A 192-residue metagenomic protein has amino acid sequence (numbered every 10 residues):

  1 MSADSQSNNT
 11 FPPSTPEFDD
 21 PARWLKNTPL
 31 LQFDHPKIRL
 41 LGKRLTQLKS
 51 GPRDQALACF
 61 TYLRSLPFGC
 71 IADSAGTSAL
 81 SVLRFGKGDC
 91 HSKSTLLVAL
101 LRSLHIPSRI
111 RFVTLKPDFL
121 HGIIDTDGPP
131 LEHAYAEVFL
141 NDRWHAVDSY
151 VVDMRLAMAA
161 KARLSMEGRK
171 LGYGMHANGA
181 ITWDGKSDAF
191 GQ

Functional and structural regions predicted by a protein language model:
M1-D4, D89: The N-terminal extracellular segments of secreted preproproteins, especially immediately downstream of signal
A3-D20, L25-F33, L115-Q192: His-Asp-centered catalytic microenvironments across diverse enzyme cores, prominently the transglutaminase-like
P13-F85: Secondary-structure boundary elements
T46, F60-L63, S94, V98 (+1 more regions): Generic helix-packing signal
Y62-G69, S103-P107, P117, F139 (+2 more regions): Short hydrophobic alpha-helical module
C70-E132: Active-site neighborhood of thiol-dependent amide/isopeptide-bond enzymes
